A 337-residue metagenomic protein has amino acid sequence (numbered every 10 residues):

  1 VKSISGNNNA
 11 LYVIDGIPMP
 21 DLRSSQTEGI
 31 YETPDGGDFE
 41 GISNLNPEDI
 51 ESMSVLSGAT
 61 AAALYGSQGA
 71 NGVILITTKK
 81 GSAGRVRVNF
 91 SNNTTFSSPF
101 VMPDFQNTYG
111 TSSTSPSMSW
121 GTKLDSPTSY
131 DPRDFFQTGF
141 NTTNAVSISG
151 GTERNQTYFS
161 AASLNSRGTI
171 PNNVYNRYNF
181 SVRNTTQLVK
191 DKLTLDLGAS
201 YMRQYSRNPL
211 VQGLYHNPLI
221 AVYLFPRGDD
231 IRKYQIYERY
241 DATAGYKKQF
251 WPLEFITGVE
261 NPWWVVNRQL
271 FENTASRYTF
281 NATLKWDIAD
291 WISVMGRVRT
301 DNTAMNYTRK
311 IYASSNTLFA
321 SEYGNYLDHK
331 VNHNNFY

Functional and structural regions predicted by a protein language model:
K2, I14, S57, T78-K80 (+2 more regions): Flexible glycine-/small-residue-rich
N8-N9, I14, P20, S82-S129 (+4 more regions): Surface-exposed loop/interface segments of Gram-negative outer-membrane beta-barrel transport/assembly proteins
I17-S57: Short acidic/polar hinge/loop motifs at secondary-structure boundaries that mediate gating or recognition
P47-N89, N141-T143, L164-R167: A beta-strand signature from Gram-negative outer-membrane beta-barrel systems, especially the internal plug domain
G69, G150-R154, S163, T186-K190: A generic beta-sheet turn/junction motif
T78, V146-T152, V182-T186, A282-W286: Residues on the lipid-exposed face of transmembrane beta-strands in outer-membrane beta-barrel proteins
A83, N141, T152-E153, V189-D191 (+1 more regions): Outer-membrane beta-barrel channels and translocator barrels
